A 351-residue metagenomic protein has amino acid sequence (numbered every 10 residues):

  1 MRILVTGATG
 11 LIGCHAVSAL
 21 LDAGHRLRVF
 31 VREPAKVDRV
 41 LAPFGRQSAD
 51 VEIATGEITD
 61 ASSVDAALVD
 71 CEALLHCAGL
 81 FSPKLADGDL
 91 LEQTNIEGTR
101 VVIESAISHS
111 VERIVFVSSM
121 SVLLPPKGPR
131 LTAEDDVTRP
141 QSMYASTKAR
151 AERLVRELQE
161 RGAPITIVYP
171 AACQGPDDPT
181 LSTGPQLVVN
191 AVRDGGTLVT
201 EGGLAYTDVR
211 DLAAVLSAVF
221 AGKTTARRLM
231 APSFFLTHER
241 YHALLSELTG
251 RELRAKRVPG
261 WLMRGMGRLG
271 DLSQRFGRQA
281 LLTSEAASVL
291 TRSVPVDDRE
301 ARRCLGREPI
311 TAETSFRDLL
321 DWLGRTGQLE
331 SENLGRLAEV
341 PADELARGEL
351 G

Functional and structural regions predicted by a protein language model:
I3-H25: N-terminal Rossmann NAD(P)H-binding glycine-rich loop of SDR-like oxidoreductase domains
G45-E97, S105: NAD(P)H-binding glycine-rich loop region in Rossmannoid oxidoreductase-like domains and their noncatalytic homologs
E92-I96, R130, P140-E152, P185 (+1 more regions): Short-chain dehydrogenase/reductase
E97-Y144: Conserved Rossmann-fold NAD(P)-dependent oxidoreductase catalytic core, especially the SDR/UDP-sugar
Q141-S142, A171-T180, T197-R210: Glycine-rich "substrate-gating" loop/helix at the edge of Rossmann-like oxidoreductase active sites
R153-P176: Conserved beta-loop-beta element that borders a ligand/cofactor-binding pocket
L187-T207, D211, V215-A218, K223: A conserved pocket-lining segment of Rossmann-fold NAD(P)-dependent short-chain dehydrogenase/reductase
V215-L281, D298, R303, T311-G351: Mid/C-terminal beta-alpha module of Rossmann-like enzyme folds, strongest in SDR-family dehydrogenases/epimerases
